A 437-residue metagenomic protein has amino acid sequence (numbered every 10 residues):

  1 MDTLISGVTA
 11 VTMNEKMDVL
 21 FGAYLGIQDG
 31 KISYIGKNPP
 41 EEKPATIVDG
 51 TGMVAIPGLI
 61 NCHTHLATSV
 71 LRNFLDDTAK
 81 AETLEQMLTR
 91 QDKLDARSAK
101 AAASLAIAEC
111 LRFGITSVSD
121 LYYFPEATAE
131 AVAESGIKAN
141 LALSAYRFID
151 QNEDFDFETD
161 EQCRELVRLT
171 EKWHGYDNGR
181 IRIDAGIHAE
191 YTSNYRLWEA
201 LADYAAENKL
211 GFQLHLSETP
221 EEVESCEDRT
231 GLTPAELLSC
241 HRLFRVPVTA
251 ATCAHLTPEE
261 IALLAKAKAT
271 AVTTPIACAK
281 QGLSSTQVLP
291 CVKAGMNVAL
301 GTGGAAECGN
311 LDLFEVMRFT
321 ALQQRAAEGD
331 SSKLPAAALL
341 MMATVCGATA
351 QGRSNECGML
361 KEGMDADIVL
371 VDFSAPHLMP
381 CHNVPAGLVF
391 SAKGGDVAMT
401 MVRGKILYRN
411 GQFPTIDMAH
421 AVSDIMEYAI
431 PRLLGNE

Functional and structural regions predicted by a protein language model:
M1-A23, Q28, S33, N38 (+1 more regions): Active-site microenvironment of metallo-dependent hydrolases
T3-S6, E41-T83, S104-I107, L111-R112: Replace "His-x-His-based motif
V8, L25, G30, G52 (+14 more regions): Divalent metal-coordination and catalytic microenvironments
V70-A101, N140-D160, P220-R245, A267-T270 (+2 more regions): Active-site gating loops and adjacent loop-to-helix segments of metal-dependent hydrolytic enzymes
R72-I137, Q162-Y176, D424-G435: Alpha-helical scaffold segments that flank or form the walls of functional sites
S119-Y122, D184-A200, A279-K280, A350-R353: Active-site glycine- and acidic-residue-rich loops that bind and position anionic ligands or nucleotide-like cofactors
A129-A254, E259: Metal-coordinating catalytic core of metallo-dependent amide/deamination hydrolases
C240-P247, L289-A375, S391-A392: His/Asp/Glu-enriched, well-ordered alpha-helical/loop segment that forms or immediately abuts the divalent-metal
